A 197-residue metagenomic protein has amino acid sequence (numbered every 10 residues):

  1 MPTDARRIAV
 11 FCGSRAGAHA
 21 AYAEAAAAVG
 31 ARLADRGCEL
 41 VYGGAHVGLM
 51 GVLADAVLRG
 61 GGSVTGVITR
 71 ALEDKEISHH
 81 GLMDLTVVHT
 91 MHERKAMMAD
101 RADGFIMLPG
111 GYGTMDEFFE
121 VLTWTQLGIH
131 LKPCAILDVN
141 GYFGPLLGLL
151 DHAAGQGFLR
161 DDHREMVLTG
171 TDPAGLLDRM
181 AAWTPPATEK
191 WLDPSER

Functional and structural regions predicted by a protein language model:
M1-A102, F118, V139-A174, D178-R179 (+1 more regions): A cross-family phosphate/adenosyl-ligand binding-site feature
V88-H89, G110-Y112: N-terminal glycine-rich "phosphate-gripper" loop used for MgATP/nucleotide binding and carboxylate activation
F105: Hydrophobic acceptor-binding patch used for acceptor engagement in glycosyltransferases
W124: CoA-thioester-processing core
H130-K132: His-Asp phosphorelay/catalytic-motif detector in bacterial-type signaling
A135: Conserved beta-strand/loop subsegment of P-loop NTPase cores
